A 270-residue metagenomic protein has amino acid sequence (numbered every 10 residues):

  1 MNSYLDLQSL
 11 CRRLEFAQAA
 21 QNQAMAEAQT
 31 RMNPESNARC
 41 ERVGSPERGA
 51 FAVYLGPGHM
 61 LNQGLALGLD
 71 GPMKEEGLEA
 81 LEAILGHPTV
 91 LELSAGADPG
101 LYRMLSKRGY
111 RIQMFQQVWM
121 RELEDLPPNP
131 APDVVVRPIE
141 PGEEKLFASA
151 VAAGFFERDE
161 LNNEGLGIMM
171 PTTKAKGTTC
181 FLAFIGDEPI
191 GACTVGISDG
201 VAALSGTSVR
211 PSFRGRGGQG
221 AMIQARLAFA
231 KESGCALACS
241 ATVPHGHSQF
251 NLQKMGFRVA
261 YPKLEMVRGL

Functional and structural regions predicted by a protein language model:
M1-A26, L65-G68, Q116, L126-I168 (+1 more regions): Short amphipathic alpha-helix that is part of the acyltransferase structural core
M1-I84: N-terminal charged segments
R39-R48, R103-R108, T179-G191: Conserved beta-hairpin
L55-L65, Q113, I197-S205, R214: A conserved beta-turn-beta hairpin within the catalytic core of GNAT-like acetyltransferases that forms part
D70-E144, G246-S248, L264-R268: Acyl-donor-binding surface of acyltransferase catalytic domains
K74-E82, V209, G215-E232, K254: Conserved acetyl-CoA-binding loop-helix of GNAT-fold acetyltransferases
L91-E92, L204, A238-T242: Conserved hydrophobic beta-strand within the GNAT/NAT acetyltransferase core sheet that lines the active-site cleft
E160-S212: A conserved beta-strand-loop-helix scaffold within acyl/acetyltransferase catalytic domains
